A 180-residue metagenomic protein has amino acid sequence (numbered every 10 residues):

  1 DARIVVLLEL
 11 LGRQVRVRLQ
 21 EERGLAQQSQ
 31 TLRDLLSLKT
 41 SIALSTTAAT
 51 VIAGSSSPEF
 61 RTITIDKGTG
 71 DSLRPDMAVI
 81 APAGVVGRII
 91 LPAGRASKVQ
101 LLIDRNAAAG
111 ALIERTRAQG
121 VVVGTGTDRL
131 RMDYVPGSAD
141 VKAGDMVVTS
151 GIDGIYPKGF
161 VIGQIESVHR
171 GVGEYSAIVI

Functional and structural regions predicted by a protein language model:
D1-A2, L10, V17-G24, Q30-I180: A secondary-structure micro-motif
